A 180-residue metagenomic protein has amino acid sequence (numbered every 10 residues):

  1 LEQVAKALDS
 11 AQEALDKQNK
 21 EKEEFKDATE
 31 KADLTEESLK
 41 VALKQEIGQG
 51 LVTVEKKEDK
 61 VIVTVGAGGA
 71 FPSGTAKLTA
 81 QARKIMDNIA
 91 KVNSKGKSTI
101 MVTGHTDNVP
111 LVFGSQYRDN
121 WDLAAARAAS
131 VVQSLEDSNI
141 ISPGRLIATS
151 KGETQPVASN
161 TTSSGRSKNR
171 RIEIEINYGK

Functional and structural regions predicted by a protein language model:
L1-E55: Extracellular/lumenal/periplasmic "stalk" regions immediately C-terminal to a signal peptide or transmembrane helix
D9, E13-D16, K44, G48 (+2 more regions): Sec-exported extracytoplasmic/periplasmic mature domains
Q18-A28, E55-K60, M101-T106, A126-V132: Short low-complexity stretches enriched in small and charged residues
D33-K40, A70-K95, H105-K180: Periplasmic OmpA-like peptidoglycan-binding domain that tethers envelope proteins to the cell wall
Q49, T53-A70, I100-P110, G114-Q116: Short, charged, surface-exposed interaction patches
